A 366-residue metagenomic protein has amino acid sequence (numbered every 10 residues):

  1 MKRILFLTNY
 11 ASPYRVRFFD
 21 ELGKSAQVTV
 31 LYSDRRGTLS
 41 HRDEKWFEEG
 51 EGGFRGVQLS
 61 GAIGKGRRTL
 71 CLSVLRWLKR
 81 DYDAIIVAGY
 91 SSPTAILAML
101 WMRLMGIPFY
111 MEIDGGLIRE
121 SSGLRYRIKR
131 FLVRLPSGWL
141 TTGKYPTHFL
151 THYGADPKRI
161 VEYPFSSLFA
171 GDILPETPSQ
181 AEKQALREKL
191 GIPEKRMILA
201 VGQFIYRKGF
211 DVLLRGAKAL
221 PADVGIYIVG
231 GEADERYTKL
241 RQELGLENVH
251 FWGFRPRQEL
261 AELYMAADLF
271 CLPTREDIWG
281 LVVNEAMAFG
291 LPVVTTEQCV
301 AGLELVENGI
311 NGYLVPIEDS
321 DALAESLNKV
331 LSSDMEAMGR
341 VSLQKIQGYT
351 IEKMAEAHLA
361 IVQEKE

Functional and structural regions predicted by a protein language model:
R17, R196-A219, R236, D321: A conserved mid-protein helix/loop that constitutes part of the nucleotide-sugar donor-binding site
P93, I107-L124, L135-G138, T142 (+1 more regions): A short, histidine- and acid-enriched strand-loop-helix "catalytic/donor-clamping" loop that lines the nucleotide-sugar
A98, E307-G309, Y313-S320, N328-D334: Conserved acidic donor-binding segment of nucleotide-sugar-dependent glycosyltransferases
R134-Q184, I192: Donor nucleotide-sugar binding/catalytic pocket of nucleotide-sugar-dependent glycosyltransferases
Y237-R255: Nucleotide-activated donor-binding/catalytic signature segment of Leloir-type glycosyltransferases, i.e., the conserved
F254-R255, E262-A267: Short alpha-helical donor nucleotide-sugar binding micro-motif in glycosyltransferases
R275: Aromatic "clamp/platform" in nucleotide-sugar-dependent glycosyltransferases that forms part of the donor/acceptor
P292-T296: Short hydrophobic beta-strand element within catalytic cores of glycosyltransferases and related nucleotide-activated
